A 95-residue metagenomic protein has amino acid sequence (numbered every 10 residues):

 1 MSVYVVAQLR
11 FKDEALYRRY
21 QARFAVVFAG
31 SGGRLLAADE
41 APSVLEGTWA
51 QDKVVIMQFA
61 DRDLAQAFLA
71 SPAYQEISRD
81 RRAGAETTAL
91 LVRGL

Functional and structural regions predicted by a protein language model:
M1-A70, R93-L95: Short S/T/G/P-rich N-terminal loop/turn motif that feeds into the first structured element of a domain
R62-L90: C-terminal structural segments of small proteins and small subunits
